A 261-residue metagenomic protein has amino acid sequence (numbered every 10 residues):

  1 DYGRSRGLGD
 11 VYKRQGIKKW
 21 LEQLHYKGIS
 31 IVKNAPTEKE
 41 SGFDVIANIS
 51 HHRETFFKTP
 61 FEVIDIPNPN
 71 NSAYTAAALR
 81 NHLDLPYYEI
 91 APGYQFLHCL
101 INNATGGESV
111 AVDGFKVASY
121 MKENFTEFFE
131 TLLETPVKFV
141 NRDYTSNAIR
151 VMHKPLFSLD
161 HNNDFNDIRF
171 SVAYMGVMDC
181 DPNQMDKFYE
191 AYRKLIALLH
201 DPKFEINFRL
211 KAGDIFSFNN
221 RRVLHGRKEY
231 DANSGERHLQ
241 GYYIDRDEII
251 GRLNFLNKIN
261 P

Functional and structural regions predicted by a protein language model:
D1-Y12: Single conserved hydrophobic/aromatic residue that forms the stacking wall/gate of nucleotide- or nucleobase-binding
R14-S50: Active-site pocket-lining segments that scaffold enzyme catalytic pockets across diverse folds
G28, H82, L97, G213 (+1 more regions): A residue-level signal for conserved active-site and pocket-lining positions in enzyme catalytic cores
I29-I31, Y94-Q95, D214-F216, G241: Beta-sheet entry/capping signal
H51-F57: Acidic, His- and aromatic-enriched active-site or binding-groove loops in soluble protein domains that engage sugars
T59-S72, F96-A212, E248-G251, I259-N260: Double-stranded beta-helix
Y74-A78, H82-A91: Phosphate/diphosphate-binding loops
A197-P261: Catalytic core of Fe(II)/2-oxoglutarate
